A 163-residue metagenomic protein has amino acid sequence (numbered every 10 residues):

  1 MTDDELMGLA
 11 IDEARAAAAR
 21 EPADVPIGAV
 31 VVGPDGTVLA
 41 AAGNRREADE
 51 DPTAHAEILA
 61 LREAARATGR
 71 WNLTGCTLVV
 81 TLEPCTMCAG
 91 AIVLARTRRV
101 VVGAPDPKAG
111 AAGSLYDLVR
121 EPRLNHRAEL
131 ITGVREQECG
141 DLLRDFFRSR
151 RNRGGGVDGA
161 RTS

Functional and structural regions predicted by a protein language model:
M1-E21, M87-S163: Zinc-dependent deaminase
P22-P26: Short, flexible loop/turn motifs enriched in small residues
I27-G36: Short beta-strand scaffold segments in enzyme catalytic cores
G43-N44: Residue-level structural signal for beta-strand termini and adjacent loop
A48-L59: A short, polar/charged loop-to-alpha-helix boundary motif
R62: Short alpha-helical segments enriched in small residues
R70-L82: Immediate flanking context of iron-sulfur cluster ligation sites
